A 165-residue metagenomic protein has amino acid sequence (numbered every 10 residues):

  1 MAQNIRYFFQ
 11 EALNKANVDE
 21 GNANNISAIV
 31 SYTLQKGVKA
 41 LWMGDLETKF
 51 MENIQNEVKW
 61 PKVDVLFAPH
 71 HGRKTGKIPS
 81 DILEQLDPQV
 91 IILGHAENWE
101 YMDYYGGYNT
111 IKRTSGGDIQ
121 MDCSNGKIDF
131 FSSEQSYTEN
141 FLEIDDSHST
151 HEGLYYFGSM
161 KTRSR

Functional and structural regions predicted by a protein language model:
M1-K62, G117-R165: Core dinuclear metal-dependent hydrolase active-site scaffold
T48-G126: Cap/insert and terminal regions of metallo-dependent hydrolase folds
